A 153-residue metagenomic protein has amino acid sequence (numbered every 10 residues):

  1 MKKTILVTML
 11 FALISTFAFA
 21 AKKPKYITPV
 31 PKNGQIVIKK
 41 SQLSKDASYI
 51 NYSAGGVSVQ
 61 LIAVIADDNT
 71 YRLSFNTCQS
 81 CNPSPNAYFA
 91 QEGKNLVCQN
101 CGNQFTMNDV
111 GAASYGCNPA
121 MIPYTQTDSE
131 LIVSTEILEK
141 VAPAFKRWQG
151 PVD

Functional and structural regions predicted by a protein language model:
M1-T4: Positively charged n-region of N-terminal signal peptides that target proteins for export
T8-S15: Bacterial N-terminal signal peptides
L13, Y71, Q91-K94, V110: Residue-level signal for mature regions of secreted extracellular proteins and peptides
T16-A20: Sec/Tat signal peptide C-region and signal peptidase I cleavage site
A21-A90, Y124-D153: N-terminal pre-ligand scaffold of iron-sulfur
S84-E92, N103-A112: Iron-sulfur (Fe-S) cluster-binding segments and ferredoxin-like electron-carrier domains, especially [2Fe-2S]
E92-C101, A112-I122: Short cysteine/histidine-rich metal-coordination sites, predominantly Zn2+-binding motifs
F105-M107, Y115-V133: A contiguous, mid-protein "functional segment" used to position or interact with cofactors/ions or partner subunits
